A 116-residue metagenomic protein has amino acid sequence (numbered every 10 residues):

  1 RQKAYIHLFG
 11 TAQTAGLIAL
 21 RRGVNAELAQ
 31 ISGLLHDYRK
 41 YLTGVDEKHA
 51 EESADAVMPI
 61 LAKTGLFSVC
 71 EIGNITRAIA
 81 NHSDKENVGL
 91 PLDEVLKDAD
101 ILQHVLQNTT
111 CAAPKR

Functional and structural regions predicted by a protein language model:
R1-V24, L35, K63, N81-R116: Divalent metal-dependent phosphate-bond-processing catalytic cores, especially two-metal-ion Mg2+/Mn2+ enzymes that act
Q2-I6, A29, G44, K48 (+2 more regions): Residues at secondary-structure transition points
Y5, F9-A12, Q30, V69-A80: Short, well-structured alpha-helical segments
A15, V57-M58: Generic structural marker for isolated residues within well-ordered, non-membrane alpha-helices of soluble domains
G23, S68-V69: Structural helix-adjacent loops and short alpha-helical linkers that scaffold large soluble proteins
A26-G44, H49-S53, V57, N74-S83 (+1 more regions): His-Asp-centered metal-binding catalytic motifs of divalent-metal-dependent phosphohydrolases/nucleases
L61-S68: Inter-helical turn/loop segments and adjacent helix faces that build the functional surface of alpha-helical bundle
